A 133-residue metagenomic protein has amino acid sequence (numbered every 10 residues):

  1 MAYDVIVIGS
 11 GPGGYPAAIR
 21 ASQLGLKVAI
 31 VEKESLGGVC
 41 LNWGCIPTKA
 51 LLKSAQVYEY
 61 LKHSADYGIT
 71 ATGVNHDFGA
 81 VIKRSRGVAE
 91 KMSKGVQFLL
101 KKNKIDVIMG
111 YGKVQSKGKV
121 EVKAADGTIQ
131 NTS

Functional and structural regions predicted by a protein language model:
M1-G13: Beta1/beta-strand and adjacent pyrophosphate-binding region of the FAD-binding site in flavoprotein oxidoreductases
A2-Y3, I19-L26, V31-S133: Glycine-rich flavin
